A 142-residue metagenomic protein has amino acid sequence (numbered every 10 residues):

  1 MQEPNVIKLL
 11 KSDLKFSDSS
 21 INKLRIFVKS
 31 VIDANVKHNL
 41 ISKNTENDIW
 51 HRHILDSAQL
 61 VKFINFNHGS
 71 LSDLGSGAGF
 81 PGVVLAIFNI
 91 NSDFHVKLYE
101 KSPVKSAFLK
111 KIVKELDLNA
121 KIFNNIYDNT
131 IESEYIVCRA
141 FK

Functional and structural regions predicted by a protein language model:
Q2-H68, S72, V104-L116: Class I SAM-dependent transferase core
A58-E132, C138: Conserved SAM/SAH cofactor-binding pocket of Class I
F141-K142: Short glycine-rich anion-binding loops that position phosphate/pyrophosphate groups of nucleotides and phosphorylated
